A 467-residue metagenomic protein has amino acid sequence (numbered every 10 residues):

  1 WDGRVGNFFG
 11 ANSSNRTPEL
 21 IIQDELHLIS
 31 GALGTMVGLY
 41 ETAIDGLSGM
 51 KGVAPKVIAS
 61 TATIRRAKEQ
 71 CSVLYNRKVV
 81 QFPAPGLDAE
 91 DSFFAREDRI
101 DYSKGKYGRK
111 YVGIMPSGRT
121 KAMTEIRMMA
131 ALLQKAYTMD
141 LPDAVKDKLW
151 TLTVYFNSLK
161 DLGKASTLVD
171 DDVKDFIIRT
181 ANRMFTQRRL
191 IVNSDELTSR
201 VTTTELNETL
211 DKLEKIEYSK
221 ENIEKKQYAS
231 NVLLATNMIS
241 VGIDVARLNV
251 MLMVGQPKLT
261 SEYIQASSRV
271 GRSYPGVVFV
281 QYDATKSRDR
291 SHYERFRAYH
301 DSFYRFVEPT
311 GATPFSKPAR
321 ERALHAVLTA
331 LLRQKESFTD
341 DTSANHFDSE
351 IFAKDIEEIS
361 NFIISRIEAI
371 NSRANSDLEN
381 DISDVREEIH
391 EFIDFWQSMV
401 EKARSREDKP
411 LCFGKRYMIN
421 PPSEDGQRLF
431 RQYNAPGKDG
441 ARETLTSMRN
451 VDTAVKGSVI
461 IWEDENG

Functional and structural regions predicted by a protein language model:
D2-M50: SF2 helicase catalytic motif II
E25-L33, A43-L74, A84-P85: Conserved helicase ATPase motor motifs in RecA-like P-loop NTPase domains
R65-V73, K78-D172: Conserved interdomain linker/interface between the two RecA-like ATPase lobes of SF2 helicase motors
N157-L159, R183-L210, A235-S240: Conserved helicase motor
V201-A235: Conserved helicase ATPase core of P-loop NTP-dependent helicases/translocases
I239-G255, G276-V280: A short beta-strand element within the Helicase C-terminal
R269-F303: Conserved segment of the helicase C-terminal RecA-like domain
S291-F306, T310, H325-G467: The feature captures the C-terminal accessory region of ATP-dependent helicases and related nucleic-acid translocases
